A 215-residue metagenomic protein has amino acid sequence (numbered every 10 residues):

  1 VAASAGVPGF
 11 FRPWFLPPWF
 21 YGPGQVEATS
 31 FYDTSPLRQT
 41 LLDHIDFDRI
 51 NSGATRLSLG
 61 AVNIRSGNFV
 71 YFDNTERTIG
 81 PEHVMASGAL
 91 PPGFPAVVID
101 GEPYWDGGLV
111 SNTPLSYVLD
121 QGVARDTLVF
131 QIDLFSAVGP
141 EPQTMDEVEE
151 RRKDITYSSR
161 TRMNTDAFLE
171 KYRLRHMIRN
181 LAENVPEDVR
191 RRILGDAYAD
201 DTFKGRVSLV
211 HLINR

Functional and structural regions predicted by a protein language model:
V1-R215: Patatin-like phospholipase
